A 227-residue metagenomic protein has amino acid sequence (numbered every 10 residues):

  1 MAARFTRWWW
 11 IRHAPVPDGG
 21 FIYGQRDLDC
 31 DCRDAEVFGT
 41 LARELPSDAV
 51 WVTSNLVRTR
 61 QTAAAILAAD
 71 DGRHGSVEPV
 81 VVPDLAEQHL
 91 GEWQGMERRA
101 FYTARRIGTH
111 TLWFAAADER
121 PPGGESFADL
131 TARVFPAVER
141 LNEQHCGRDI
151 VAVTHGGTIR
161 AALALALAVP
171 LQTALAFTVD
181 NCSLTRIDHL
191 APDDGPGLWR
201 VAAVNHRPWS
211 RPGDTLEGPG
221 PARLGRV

Functional and structural regions predicted by a protein language model:
M1-R7, G72, Q88-A100, E143-R148 (+1 more regions): Acidic, low-complexity terminal tails and accessory targeting/binding regions of phosphate-metabolizing enzymes
T6-H74: Active-site-proximal alpha-helix that buttresses catalytic centers in soluble enzyme cores
W8, A49, R148-T154: Generic beta-sheet signal
A14, G156, H206: Active-site metal-binding loops of divalent metal-dependent hydrolases
P17, R58-R60, E87-Q88, T158-R160: Short, active-site-adjacent cap segments at secondary-structure transitions
L28-D29, A69-F135, A202-N205, G213-L216 (+1 more regions): Phosphate-handling substructures
T53-S54, A132, V153-T154: Short beta-strand scaffold positions
